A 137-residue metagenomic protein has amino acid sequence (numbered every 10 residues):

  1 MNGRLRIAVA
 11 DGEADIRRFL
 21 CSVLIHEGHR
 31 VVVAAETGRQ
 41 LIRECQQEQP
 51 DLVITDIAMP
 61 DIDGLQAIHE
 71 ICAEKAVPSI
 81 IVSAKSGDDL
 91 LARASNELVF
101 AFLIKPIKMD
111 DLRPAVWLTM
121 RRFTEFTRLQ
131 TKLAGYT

Functional and structural regions predicted by a protein language model:
L5-R6, E13-V33: Two-component/phosphorelay signaling modules centered on CheY-like receiver
R18, Q66, S86-L103, D110: Alpha4 helix (beta4-alpha4-beta5 surface) of REC/receiver domains from two-component response regulators
T37, D63-Q66: Acidic catalytic/metal-coordinating carboxylates
Q46-E48, E70-V77, E97: Conserved phosphotransfer cores of two-component systems
Q47-T55: Active-site beta3 strand of CheY-like receiver
D56, S83: Active-site residues of response regulator receiver
M59: Receiver (REC) domain active-site loop signature in two-component systems and cognate sites in sensor histidine kinases
D89, I107-L118, T124, R128: C-terminal output helix
